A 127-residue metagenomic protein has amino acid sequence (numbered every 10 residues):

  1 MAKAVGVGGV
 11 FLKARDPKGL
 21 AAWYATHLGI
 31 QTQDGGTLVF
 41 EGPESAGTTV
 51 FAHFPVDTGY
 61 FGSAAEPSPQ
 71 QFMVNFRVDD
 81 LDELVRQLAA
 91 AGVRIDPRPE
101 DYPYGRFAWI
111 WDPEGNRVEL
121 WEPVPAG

Functional and structural regions predicted by a protein language model:
M1-G9, G35, V85-G127: Vicinal oxygen chelate
A2-V5, F11-P55, A90: Core segments of cupin and vicinal oxygen chelate
V7-R15, G59-L88, R106-W111, N116: Vicinal oxygen chelate
P17-G19, S45, L81-E83, G115 (+1 more regions): Generic "edge-of-domain/loop-turn" microfeature
A22, T26, D79-A90, R94: Replace "anionic and nucleotidyl ligands
H27-Q31, F76-R77, R98-P99: Short linear motifs in intrinsically disordered
E41-P43, S63-E66, P99: Short secondary-structure boundary/capping segments
H53-G59, V124-A126: A short, sequence-level motif marking secondary-structure junctions
